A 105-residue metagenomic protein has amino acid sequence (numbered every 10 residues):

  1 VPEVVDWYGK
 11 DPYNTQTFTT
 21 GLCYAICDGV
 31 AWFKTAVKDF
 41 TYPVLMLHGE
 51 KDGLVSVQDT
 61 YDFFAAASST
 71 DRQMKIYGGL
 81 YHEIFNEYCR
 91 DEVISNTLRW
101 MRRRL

Functional and structural regions predicted by a protein language model:
V1-Y42: Alpha/beta-hydrolase
T15-T17, C23, K51-V55, E83: Acidic catalytic loop of the alpha/beta-hydrolase fold
T20, S56-T60, N86-D91: Conserved strand-to-helix beginnings and helix N-cap segments that scaffold or border functional pockets
F40, M46-H48, D52: Short beta-strand/loop motif that positions the catalytic acidic residue of the alpha/beta-hydrolase fold
Y42, S56-A65: Short alpha-helix in the alpha/beta-hydrolase fold that links the catalytic acid
A67-T70: Short helix-capping segments at alpha-helix termini
Q73-L105: Catalytic active-site module of serine/aspartate enzymes centered on a nucleophile-bearing elbow/loop
